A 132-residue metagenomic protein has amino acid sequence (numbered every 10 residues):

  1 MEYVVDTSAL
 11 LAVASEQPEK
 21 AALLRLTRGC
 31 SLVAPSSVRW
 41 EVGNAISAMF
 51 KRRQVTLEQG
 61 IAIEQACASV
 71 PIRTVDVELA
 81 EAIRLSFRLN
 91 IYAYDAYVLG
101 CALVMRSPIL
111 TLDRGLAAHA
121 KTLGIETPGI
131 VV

Functional and structural regions predicted by a protein language model:
M1-E2, P35, L99-V132: Acidic, PIN/NYN-like endoribonuclease modules and their adjacent C-terminal/linker elements
M1-V38, M49-I61, L123: Short, well-structured N-terminal submotif of metal-dependent ribonuclease cores
K20, R39-G43, L79, L116-A117: Alpha-helix N-cap/helix-start and coil->helix boundary motif
L32, K51, A68-I72, F87 (+1 more regions): Generic secondary-structure signature for well-ordered alpha-helical cores
G43-R73, V77-L79: Active-site-proximal, substrate-binding regions of enzyme catalytic domains and RNA-binding/basic surfaces
V70-G115: Active-site neighborhoods of divalent-metal-dependent phosphate/nucleic-acid chemistry enzymes
